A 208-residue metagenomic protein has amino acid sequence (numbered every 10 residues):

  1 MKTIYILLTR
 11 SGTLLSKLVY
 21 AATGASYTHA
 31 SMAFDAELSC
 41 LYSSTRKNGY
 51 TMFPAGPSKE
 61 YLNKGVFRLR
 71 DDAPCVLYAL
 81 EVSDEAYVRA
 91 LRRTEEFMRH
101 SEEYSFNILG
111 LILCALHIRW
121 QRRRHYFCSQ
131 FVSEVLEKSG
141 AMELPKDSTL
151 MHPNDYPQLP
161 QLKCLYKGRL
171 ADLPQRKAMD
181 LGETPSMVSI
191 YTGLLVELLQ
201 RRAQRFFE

Functional and structural regions predicted by a protein language model:
M1-E208: Cysteine-nucleophile amide-bond enzymes
